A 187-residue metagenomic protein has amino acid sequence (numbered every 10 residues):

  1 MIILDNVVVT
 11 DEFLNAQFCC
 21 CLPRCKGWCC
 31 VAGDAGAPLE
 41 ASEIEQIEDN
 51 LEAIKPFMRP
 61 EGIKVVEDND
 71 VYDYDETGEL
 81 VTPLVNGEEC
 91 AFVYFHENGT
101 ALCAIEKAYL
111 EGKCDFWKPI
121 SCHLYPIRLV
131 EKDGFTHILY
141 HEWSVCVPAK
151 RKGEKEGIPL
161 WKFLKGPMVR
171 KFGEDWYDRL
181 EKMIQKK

Functional and structural regions predicted by a protein language model:
M1-K187: Short loop/turn segments that flank or connect secondary-structure elements
